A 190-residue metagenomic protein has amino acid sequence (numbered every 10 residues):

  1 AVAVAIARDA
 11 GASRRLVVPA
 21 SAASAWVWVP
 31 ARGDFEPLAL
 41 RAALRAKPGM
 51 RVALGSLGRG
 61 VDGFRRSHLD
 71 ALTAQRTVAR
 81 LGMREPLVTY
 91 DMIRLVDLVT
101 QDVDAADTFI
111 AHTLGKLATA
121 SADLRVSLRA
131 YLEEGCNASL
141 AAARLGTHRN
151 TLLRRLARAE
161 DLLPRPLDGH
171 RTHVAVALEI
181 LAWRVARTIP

Functional and structural regions predicted by a protein language model:
A1-P190: Cytosolic nucleotide-utilizing catalytic cores of signal-transduction proteins
